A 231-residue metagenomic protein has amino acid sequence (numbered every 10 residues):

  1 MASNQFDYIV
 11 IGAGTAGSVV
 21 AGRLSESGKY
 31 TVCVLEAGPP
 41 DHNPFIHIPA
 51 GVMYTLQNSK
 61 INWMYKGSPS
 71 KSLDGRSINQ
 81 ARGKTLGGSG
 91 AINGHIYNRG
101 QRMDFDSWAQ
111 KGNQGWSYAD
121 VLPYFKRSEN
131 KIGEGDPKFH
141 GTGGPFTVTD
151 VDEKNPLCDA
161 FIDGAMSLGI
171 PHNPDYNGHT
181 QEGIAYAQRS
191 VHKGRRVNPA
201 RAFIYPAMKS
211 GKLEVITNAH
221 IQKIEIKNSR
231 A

Functional and structural regions predicted by a protein language model:
M1-A231: N-terminal redox-cofactor-binding region of secreted/periplasmic oxidoreductases
